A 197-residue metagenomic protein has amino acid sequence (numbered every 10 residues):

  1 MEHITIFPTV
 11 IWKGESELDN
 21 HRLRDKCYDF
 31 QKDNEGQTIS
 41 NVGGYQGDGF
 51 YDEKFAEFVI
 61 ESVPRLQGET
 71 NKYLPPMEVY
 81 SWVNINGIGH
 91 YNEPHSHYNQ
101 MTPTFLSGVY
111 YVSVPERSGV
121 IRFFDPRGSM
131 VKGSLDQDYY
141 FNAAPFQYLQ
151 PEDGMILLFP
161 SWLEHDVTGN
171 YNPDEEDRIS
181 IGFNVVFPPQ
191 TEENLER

Functional and structural regions predicted by a protein language model:
M1-L74, Y91, V120: Non-heme Fe(II)/2-oxoglutarate
I6, Y73-P75, Y98-T104, P173-D177: A generic structural micro-feature
P76-I85: A short glycine-rich, His/Asp/Glu-containing loop-to-beta-strand
N86-L158, T168, T191-E196: Catalytic core of non-heme Fe(II) oxygenases with the double-stranded beta-helix
E164-S180: Ligand-binding loop in jelly-roll beta-barrel domains
D177-R178, N184-R197: Non-heme Fe(II)/2-oxoglutarate
